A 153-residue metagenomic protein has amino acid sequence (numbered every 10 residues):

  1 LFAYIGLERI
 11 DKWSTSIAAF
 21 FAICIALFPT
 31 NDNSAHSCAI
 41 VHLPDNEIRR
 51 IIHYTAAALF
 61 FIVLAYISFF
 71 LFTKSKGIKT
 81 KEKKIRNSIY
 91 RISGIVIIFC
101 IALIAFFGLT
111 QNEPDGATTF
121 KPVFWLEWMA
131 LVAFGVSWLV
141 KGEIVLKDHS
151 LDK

Functional and structural regions predicted by a protein language model:
L1-R9, K76: C-terminal ends of transmembrane helices
L7-S14, N33-S37: Membrane-helix interface/capping segments
I10-A19, K83-S93: Interfacial segments of alpha-helical transmembrane regions
I10-S16, S68-S75, V123: Intrinsic low-complexity, intrinsically disordered or marginally ordered coil/linker segments
W13-S14, L43-H53, G116-W128: Non-cytosolic membrane-interface motifs at loop->transmembrane helix junctions
I17-N31, A56-F70, V96-F107, A130-V140: Membrane-embedded alpha-helical transmembrane segments of multi-pass integral membrane proteins
F21-I89: Membrane-proximal helix-loop-helix units in multi-pass membrane proteins
I98-K153: C-terminal transmembrane-bundle signature of multipass membrane proteins, characterized by strong activation on
